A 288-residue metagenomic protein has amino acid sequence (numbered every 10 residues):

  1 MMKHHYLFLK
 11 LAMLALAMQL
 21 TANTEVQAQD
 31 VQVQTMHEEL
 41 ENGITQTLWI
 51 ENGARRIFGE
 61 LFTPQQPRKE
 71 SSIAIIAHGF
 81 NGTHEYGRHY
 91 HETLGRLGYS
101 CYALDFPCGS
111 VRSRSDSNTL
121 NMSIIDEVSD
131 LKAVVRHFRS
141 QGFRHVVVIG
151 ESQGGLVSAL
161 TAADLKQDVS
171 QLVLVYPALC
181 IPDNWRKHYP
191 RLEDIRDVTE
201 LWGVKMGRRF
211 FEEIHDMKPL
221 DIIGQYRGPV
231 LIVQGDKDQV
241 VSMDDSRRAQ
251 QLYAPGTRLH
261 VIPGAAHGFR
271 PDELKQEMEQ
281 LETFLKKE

Functional and structural regions predicted by a protein language model:
D30-Q66: N-terminal cap/lid segment of alpha/beta-hydrolase-fold proteins
F80-E92: The serine-hydrolase catalytic nucleophile loop
L94-R114: Conserved alpha/beta-hydrolase
S110-F143: Catalytic nucleophile-loop/oxyanion-hole region of alpha/beta-hydrolase and closely related hydrolase-like folds
L165-G207: Hydrolase active-site cap/lid region
Y226, I232-Q234, D238: Short beta-strand/loop motif that positions the catalytic acidic residue of the alpha/beta-hydrolase fold
G228, S242-Q251: Short alpha-helix in the alpha/beta-hydrolase fold that links the catalytic acid
A265-K275: Catalytic histidine-centered segment of alpha/beta-hydrolase-like enzymes
